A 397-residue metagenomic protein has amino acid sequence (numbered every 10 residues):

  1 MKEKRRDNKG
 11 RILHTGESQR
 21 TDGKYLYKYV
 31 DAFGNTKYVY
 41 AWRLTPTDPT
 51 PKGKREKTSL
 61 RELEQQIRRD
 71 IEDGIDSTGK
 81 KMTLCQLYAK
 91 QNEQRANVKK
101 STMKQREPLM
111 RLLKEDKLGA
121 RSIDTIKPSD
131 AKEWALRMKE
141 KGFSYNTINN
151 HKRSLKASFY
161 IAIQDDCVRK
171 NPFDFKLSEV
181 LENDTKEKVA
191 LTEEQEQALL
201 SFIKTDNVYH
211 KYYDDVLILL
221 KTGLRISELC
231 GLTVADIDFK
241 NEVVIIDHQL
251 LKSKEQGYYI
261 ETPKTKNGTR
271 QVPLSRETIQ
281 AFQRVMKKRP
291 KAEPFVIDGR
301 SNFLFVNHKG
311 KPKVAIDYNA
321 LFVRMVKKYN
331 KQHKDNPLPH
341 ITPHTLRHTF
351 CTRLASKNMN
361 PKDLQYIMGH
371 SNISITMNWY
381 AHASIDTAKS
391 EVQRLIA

Functional and structural regions predicted by a protein language model:
M1-L44, H248: Short, Arg/Lys-rich segments that mark the N-terminal edge of DNA/RNA- and chromatin-recognition modules
I12, N35-V39, P46-K52, T83-R111 (+1 more regions): Short, aromatic/basic-rich helix-turn unit that serves as a nucleic-acid recognition element
Q66-I75, Q86-G142, S158-I161: Basic/aromatic-enriched alpha-helical hairpins
Y145, S201-Y212, V272, K288-F303 (+3 more regions): Short, basic (Lys/Arg/His-rich) helix/loop patches that form interaction surfaces in the mid-to-C-terminal regions
N149, Q164, V168-L232, K240 (+3 more regions): Basic, Lys/Arg- and aromatic-enriched nucleic-acid-binding interface segment
L232-P290: Conserved tyrosine-mediated DNA breakage-rejoining catalytic core shared by Y-recombinases
D236-V243, M359-N378: Short, polar N-cap/turn motifs at the start of nucleic acid-interacting alpha helices
E255-I260, K357, N378, H382-A397: DNA/chromatin major-groove-contacting recognition/catalytic segments
